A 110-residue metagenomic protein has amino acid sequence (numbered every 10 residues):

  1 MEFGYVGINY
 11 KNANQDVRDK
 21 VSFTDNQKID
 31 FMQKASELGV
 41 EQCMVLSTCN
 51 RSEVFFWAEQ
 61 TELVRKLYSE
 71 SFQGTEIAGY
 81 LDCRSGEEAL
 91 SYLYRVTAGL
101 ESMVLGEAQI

Functional and structural regions predicted by a protein language model:
M1-I110: N-terminal ligand-binding/catalytic initiation module
